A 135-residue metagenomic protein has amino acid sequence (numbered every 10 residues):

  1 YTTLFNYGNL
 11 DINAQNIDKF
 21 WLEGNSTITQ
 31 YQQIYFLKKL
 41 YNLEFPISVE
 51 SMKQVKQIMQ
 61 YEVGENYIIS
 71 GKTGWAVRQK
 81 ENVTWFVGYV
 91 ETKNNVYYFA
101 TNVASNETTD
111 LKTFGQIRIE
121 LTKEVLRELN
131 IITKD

Functional and structural regions predicted by a protein language model:
Y1-N42: Mid-domain, small-residue-enriched loop/turn segments at the edges of structured enzyme/sensor domains
I34-D135: Structured C-terminal helix/loop/strand segments within mature extracytoplasmic catalytic/sensor domains
